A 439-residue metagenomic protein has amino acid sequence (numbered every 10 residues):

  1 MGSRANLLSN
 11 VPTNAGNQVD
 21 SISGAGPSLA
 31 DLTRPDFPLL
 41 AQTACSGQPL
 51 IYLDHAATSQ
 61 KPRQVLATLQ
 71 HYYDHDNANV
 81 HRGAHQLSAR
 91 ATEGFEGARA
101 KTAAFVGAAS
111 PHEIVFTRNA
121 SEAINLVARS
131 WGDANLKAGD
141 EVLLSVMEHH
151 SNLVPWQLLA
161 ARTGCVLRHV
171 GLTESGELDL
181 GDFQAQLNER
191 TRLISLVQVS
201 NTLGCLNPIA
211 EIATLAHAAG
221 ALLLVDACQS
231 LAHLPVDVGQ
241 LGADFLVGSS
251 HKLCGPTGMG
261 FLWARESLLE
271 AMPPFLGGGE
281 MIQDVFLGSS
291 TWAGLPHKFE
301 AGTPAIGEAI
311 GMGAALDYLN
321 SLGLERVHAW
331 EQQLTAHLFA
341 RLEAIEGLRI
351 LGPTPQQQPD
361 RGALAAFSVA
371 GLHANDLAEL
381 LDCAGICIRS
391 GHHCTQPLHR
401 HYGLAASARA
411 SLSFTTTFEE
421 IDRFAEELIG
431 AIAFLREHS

Functional and structural regions predicted by a protein language model:
G2-S439: Pyridoxal 5′-phosphate
